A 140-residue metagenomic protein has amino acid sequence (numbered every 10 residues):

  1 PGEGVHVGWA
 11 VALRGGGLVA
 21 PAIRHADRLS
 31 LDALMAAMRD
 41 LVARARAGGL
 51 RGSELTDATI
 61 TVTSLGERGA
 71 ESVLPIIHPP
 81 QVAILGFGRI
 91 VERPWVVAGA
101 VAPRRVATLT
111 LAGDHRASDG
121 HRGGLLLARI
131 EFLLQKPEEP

Functional and structural regions predicted by a protein language model:
P1-P140: C-terminal catalytic/motor cores of large multi-domain enzyme assemblies
